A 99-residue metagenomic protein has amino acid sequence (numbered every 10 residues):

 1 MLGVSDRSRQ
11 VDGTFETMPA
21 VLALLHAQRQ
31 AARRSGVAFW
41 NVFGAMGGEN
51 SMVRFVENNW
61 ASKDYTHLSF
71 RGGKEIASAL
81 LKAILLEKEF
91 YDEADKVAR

Functional and structural regions predicted by a protein language model:
M1-G3: Structural beta-sheet core signal
R7-R99: Catalytic His-Asp segment of secreted/periplasmic serine-dependent ester chemistry enzymes
